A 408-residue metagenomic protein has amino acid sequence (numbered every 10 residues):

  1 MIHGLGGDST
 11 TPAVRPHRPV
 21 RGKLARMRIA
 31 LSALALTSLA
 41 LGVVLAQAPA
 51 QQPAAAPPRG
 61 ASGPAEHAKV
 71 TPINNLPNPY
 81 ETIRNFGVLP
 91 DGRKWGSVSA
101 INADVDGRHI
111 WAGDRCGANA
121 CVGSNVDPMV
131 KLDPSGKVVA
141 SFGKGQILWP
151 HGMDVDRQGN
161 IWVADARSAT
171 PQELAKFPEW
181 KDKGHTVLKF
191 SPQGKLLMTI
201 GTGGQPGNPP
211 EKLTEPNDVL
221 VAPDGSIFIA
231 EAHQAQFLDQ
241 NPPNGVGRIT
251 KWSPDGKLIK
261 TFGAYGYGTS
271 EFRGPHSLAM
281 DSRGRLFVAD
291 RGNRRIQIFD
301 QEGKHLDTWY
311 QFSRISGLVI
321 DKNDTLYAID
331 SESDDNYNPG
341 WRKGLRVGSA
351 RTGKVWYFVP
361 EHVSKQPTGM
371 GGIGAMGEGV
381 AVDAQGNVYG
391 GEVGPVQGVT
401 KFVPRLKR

Functional and structural regions predicted by a protein language model:
I2, D8-S9, R15: Short terminal hydrophobic/aromatic SLiMs and anchors at protein ends
H3, H17, Q51-Q52: Low-complexity, intrinsically disordered or signal/transmembrane-proximal segments
G4-G7, G22, G42: Residue-identity detector for glycine
T10-A13, A25, T37, A55: Ala/Thr-enriched low-complexity intrinsically disordered regions
R15-R21, R26-R28, R59: Basic polycationic patches enriched in arginine
A30-V44: Bacterial N-terminal signal peptides
Q47-R408: Sequence-structural signature of mature extracellular/luminal beta-sheet repeat domains, prominently beta-propellers
